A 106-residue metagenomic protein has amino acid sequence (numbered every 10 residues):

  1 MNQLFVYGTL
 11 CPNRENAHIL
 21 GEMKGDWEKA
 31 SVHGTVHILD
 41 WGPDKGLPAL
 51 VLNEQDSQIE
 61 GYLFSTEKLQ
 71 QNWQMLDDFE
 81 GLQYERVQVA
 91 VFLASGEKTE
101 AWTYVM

Functional and structural regions predicted by a protein language model:
M1-M106: Glycine-aromatic micro-motifs
